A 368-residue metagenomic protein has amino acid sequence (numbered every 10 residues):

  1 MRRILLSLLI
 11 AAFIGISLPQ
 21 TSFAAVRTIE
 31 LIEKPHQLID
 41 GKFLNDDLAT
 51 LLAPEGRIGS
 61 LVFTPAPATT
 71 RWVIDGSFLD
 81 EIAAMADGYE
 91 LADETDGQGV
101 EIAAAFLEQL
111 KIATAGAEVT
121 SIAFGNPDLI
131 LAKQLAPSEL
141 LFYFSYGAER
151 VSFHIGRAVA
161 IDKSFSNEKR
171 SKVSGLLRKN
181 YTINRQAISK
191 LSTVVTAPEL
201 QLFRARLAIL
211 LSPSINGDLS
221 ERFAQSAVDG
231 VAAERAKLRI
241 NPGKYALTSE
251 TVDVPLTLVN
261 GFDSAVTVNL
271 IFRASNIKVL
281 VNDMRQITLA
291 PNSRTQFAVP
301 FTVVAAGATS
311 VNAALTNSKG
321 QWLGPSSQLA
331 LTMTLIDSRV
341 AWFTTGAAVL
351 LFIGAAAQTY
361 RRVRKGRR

Functional and structural regions predicted by a protein language model:
M1-D253, L258-V259, V268-P291, T295-A298 (+2 more regions): N-terminal membrane-targeting/anchoring modules of bacterial envelope and secretion proteins
